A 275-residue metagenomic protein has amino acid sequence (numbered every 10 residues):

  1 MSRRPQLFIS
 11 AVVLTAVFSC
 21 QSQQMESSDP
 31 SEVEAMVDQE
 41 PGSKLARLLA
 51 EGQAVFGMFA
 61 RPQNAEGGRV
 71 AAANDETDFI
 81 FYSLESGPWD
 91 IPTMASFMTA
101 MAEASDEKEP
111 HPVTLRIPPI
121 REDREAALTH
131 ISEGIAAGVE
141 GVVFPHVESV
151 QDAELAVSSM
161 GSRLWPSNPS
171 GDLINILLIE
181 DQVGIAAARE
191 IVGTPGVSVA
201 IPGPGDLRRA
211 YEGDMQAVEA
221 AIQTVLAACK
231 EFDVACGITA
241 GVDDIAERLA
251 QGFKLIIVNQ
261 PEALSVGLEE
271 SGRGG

Functional and structural regions predicted by a protein language model:
M1-I9: Bacterial N-terminal signal peptides that target proteins for export
R3, F18-Q21: Intrinsic low-complexity/disordered segments
I9-V17: Bacterial N-terminal signal peptides
C20-G275: Expand to "…catalyze enediolate/carbanion chemistry for C-C bond making/breaking, isomerization, decarboxylation
